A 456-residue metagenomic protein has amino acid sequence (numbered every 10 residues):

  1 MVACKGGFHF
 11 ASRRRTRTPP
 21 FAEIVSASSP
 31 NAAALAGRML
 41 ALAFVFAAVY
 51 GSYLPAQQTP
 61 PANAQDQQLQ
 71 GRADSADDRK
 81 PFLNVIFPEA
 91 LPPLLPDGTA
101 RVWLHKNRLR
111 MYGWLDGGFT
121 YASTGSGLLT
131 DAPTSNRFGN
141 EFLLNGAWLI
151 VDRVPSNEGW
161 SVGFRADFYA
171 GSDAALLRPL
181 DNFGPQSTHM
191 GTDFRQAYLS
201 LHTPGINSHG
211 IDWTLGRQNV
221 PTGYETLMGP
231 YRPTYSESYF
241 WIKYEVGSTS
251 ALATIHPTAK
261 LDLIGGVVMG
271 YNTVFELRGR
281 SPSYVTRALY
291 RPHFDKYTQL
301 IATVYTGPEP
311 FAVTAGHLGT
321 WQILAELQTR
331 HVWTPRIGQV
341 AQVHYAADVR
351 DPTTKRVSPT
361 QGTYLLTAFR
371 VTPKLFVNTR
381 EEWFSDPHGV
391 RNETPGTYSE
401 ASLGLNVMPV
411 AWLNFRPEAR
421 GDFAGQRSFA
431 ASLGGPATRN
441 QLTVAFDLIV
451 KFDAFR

Functional and structural regions predicted by a protein language model:
M1-L35: N-terminal secretory signal peptides that target proteins for export/translocation
F44-A132, D447, R456: N-terminal periplasmic/intermembrane-space "pro-region" immediately following the signal or transit peptide
L83-A90, N136-E141, P185-G191, F240-K243 (+5 more regions): Replace "Gram-negative outer membrane beta-barrel proteins" with "bacterial and organellar outer membrane beta-barrel
A100-S123, G127-L129, S135-N272, R278-V285 (+5 more regions): Outer membrane beta-barrel
A122-S126, D173-R178, T222-L227, V274-L277 (+5 more regions): Outer-membrane beta-barrel proteins
K260-D262, G279-S281, T286-P395, S399-A401: Detector for outer-membrane/organellar transmembrane beta-barrel domains, recognizing the amphipathic beta-strand
G404-R420, A424-R427, A437: C-terminal closing repeat unit and adjoining cap/tail of repeat-based domains
V407-P409, N414, T438-R456: Outer-membrane beta-barrel "beta-signal"
